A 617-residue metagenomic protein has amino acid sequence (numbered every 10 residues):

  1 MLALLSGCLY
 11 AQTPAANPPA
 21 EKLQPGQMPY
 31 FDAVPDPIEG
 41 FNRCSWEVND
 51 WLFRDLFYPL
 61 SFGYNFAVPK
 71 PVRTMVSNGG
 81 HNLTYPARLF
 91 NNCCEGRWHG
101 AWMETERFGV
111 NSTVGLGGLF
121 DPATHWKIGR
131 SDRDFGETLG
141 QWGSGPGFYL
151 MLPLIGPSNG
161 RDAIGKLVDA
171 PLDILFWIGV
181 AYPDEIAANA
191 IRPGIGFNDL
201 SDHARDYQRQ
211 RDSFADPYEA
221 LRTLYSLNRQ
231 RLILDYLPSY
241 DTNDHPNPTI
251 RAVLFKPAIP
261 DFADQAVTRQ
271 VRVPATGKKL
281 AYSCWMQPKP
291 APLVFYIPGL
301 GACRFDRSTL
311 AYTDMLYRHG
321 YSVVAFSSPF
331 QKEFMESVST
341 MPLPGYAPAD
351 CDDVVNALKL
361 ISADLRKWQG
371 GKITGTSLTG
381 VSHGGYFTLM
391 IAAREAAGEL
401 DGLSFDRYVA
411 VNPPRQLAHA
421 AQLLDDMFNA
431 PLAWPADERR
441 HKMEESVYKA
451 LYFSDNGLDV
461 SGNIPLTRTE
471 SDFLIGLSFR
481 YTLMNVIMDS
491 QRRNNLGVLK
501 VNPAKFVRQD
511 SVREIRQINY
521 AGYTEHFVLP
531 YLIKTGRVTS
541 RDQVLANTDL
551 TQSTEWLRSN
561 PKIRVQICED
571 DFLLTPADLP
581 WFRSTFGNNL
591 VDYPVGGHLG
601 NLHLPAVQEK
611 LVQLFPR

Functional and structural regions predicted by a protein language model:
L9-W98, A188-T242: N-terminal targeting leaders of membrane proteins
T242-K289: N-terminal cap/lid segment of alpha/beta-hydrolase-fold proteins
K278-S337, P576: Short, surface-exposed "cap/lid" segments of acyl-processing enzymes
L343-W368: Alpha/beta-hydrolase active-site loop
R394-Q509: Alpha/beta-hydrolase-fold enzymes
L545-T548, F572-D578: Conserved alpha/beta-hydrolase "acid-adjacent" motif
S559, R564-I567: Short beta-strand/loop motif that positions the catalytic acidic residue of the alpha/beta-hydrolase fold
Y593-Q608: Catalytic histidine-centered segment of alpha/beta-hydrolase-like enzymes
